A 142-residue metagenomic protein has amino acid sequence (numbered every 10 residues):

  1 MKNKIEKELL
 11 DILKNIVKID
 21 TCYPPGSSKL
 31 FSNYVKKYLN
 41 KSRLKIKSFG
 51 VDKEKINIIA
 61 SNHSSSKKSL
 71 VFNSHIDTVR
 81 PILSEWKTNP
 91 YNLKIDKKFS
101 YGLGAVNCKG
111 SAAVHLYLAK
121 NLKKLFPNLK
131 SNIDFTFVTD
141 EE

Functional and structural regions predicted by a protein language model:
K2-A105, L122-K130: Acidic/His- and Gly-rich active-site-bordering loop/insert found across diverse amide/peptide-bond hydrolases
C108-E142: Acidic/histidine-rich catalytic neighborhood of metal-dependent amide-processing enzymes
